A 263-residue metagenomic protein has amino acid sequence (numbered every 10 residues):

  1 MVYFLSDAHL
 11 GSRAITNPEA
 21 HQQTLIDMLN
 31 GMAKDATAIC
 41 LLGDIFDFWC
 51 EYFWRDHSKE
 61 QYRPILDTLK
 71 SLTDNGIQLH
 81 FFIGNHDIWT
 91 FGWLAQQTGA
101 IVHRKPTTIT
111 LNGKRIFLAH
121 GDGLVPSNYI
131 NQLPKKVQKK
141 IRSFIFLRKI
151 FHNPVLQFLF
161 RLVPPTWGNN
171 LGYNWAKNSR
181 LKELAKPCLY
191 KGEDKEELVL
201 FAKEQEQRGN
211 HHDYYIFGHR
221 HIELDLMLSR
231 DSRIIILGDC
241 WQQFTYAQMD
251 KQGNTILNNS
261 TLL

Functional and structural regions predicted by a protein language model:
M1-H9, R115-D122, S232-G238: Active-site-proximal beta-strand elements of phosphoester/diester hydrolases
M1-V2, T37-A38, K114-I116, Y214 (+1 more regions): Structural motif
L5, L10-L111: Core catalytic region of metal-dependent phosphoesterases/phosphodiesterases, especially metallo-beta-lactamase-like
D7, D44, G84, H120 (+2 more regions): Active-site glycine-centered loops adjacent to acidic/histidine catalytic or metal-binding residues that shape
T24-M28, F201, L263: Well-ordered alpha-helical segments embedded in enzymatic catalytic cores
I88-G92, L118-A119, V125-N128: Short, well-ordered, mixed-charge alpha-helical segments that flank or form enzyme active sites
I101-R104, D122, P126-Q138, G192-S260: Conserved beta-sheet core of the metallophosphoesterase superfamily
G121-L200: Active-site-proximal loop/helix segment associated with metal-binding centers of metalloenzymes
